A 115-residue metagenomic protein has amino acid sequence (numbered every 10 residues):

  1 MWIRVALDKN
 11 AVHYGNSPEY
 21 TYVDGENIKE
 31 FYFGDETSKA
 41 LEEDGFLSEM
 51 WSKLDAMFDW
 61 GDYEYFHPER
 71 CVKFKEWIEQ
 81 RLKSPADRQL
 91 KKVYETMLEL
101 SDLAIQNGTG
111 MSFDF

Functional and structural regions predicted by a protein language model:
M1-F115: Acidic (Asp/Glu-rich) sequence patches and key acidic residues that form negatively charged surfaces used
